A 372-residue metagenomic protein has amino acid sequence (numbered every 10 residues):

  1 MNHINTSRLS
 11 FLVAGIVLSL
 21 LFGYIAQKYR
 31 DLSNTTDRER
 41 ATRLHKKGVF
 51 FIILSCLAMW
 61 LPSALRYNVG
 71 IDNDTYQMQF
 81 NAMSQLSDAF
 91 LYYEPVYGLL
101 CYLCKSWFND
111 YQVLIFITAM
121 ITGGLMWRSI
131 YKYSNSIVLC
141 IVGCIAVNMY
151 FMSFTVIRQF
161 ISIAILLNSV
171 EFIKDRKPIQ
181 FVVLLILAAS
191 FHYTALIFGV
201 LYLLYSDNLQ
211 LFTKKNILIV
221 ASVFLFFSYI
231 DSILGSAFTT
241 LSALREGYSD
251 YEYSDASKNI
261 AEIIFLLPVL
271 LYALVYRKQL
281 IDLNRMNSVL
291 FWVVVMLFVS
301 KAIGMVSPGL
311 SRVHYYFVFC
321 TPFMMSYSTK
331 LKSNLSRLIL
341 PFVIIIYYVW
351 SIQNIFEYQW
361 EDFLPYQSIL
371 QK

Functional and structural regions predicted by a protein language model:
M1-M59: Start-transfer (signal-anchor) and selected internal transmembrane alpha helices of multi-pass inner/ER membrane
V69, D74-M78, Y202-V313, F317 (+1 more regions): Alpha-helical transmembrane segments and terminal signal-anchor/GPI-anchor hydrophobic tails, characterized by long
D74-N109: Short hydrophobic/aromatic helix or loop-helix immediately within or flanking a transmembrane segment in polytopic
C101-C104, L114-L125, T321: Transmembrane alpha-helices of multi-pass, membrane-embedded glycan-processing enzymes that use lipid-linked
W127-V147: Transmembrane-helix signature of polytopic, membrane-embedded enzymes that assemble or transfer cell-envelope glycans
F154-F160: Short acidic/glycine- and proline-prone juxtamembrane loop motifs at membrane-interface regions of multi-pass membrane
L166-I179: Membrane-interface transmembrane helices that cradle and orient dolichyl/undecaprenyl
Q180-L204, F298-A302: Membrane-interface alpha helices of multi-pass inner-membrane proteins
